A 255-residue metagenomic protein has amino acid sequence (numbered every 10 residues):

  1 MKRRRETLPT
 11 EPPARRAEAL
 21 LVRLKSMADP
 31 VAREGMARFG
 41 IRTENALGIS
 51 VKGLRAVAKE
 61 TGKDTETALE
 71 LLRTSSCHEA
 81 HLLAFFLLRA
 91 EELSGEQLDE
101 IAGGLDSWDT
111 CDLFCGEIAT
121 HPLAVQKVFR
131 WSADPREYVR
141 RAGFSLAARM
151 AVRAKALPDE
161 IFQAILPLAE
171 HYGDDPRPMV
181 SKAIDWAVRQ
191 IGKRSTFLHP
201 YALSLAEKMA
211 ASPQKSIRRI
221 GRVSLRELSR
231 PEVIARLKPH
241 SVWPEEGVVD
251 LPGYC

Functional and structural regions predicted by a protein language model:
K2-C255: Alpha-helical scaffold domains
